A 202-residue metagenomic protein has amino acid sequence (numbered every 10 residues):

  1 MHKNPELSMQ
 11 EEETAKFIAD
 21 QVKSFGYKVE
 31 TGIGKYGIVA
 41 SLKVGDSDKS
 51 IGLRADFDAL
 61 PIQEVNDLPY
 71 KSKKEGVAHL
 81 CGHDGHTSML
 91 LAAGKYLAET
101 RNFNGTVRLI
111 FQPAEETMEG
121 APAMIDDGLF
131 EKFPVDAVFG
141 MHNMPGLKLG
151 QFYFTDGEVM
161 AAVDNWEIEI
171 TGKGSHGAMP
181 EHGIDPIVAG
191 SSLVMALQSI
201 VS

Functional and structural regions predicted by a protein language model:
H2-H79, S88-F103: Acidic/His- and Gly-rich active-site-bordering loop/insert found across diverse amide/peptide-bond hydrolases
A59-P61, H83, P145: Short, glycine/acidic-enriched loop or turn micro-motifs at the edges of active sites
L68-A78, G85, F103-S202: Histidine/acidic-residue-rich, glycine-tolerant segments that coordinate divalent metal ions
